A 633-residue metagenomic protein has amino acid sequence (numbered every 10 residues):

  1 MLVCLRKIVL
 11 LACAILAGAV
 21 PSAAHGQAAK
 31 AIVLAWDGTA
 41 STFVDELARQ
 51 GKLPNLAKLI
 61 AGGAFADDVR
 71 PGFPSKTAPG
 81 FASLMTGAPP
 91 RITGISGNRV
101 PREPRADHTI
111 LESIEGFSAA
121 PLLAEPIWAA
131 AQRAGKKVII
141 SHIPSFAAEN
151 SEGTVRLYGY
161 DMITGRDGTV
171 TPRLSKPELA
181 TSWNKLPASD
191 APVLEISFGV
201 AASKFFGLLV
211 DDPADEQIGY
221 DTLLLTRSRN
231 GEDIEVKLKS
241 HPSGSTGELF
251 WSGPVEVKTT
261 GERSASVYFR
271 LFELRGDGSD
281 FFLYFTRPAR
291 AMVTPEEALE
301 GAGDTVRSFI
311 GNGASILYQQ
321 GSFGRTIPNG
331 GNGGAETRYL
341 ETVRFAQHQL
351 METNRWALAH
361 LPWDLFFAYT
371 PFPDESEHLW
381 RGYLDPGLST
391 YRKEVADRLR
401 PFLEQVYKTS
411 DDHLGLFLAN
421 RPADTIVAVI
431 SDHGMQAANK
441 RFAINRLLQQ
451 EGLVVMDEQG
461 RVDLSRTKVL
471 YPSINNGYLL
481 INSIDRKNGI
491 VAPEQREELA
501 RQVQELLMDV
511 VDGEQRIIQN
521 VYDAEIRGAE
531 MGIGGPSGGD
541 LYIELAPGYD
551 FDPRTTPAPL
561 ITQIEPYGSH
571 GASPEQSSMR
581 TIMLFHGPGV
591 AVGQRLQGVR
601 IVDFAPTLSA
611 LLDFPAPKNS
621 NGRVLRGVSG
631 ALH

Functional and structural regions predicted by a protein language model:
K7-A19: Bacterial N-terminal signal peptides
V44-I92, K137-I139: Short, structured active-site-proximal loop/turn typified by the sulfatase FGly-forming signature C/S-X-P-X-R
N55, Q405-L448, I517-E525, G534 (+2 more regions): Metal-dependent active-site segment of extracytoplasmic phospho-/sulfohydrolases and closely related
A57-A61, I127-A134, L480-Q515, G587-G589 (+1 more regions): Non-catalytic, well-ordered alpha-helical segments in soluble enzyme domains
P89-K393, N475-G489, R501-R516, D552: His/Asp/Glu-rich, glycine-adjacent segments that coordinate divalent cations and/or stabilize oxyanion chemistry on
S113-L122, L403-E404, S465-T467, D485-E498 (+4 more regions): Active-site rim elements
I444, L448-P493, E565-L612, A631-L632: Substrate-binding rim/cap in mid-to-C-terminal beta-strand-loop elements of soluble/periplasmic
I490-I564: Acidic, glycine-rich loop-and-strand cores that form catalytic or ligand-binding grooves in diverse globular domains
